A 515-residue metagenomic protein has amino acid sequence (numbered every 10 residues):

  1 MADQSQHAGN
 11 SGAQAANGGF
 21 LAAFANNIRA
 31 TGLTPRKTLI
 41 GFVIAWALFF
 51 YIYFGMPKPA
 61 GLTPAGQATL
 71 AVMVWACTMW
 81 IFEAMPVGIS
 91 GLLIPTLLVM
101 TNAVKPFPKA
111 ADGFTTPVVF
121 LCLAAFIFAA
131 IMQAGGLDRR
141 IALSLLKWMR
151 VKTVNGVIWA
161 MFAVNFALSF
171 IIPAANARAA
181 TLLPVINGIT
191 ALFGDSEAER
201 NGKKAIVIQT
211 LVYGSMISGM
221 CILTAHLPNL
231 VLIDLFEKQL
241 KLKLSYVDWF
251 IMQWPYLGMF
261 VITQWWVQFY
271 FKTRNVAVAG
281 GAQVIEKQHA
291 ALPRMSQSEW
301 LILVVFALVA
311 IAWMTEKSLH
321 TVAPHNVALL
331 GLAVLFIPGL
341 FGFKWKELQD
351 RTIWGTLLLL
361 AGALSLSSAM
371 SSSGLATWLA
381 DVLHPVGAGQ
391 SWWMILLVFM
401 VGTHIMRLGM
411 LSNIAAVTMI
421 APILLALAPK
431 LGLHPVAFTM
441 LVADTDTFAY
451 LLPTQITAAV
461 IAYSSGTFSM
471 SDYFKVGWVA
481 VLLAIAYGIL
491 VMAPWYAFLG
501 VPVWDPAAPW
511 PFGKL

Functional and structural regions predicted by a protein language model:
A2-M56, A134-L137, A175-R178, D195-R294 (+4 more regions): Juxtamembrane and boundary regions of transmembrane helices in multi-pass small-molecule transporters and channels
L33-A45, P64-L70, F82-G91, A110-F126 (+7 more regions): Helical membrane-embedded segments and adjacent short helical loop/helix-boundary regions of multi-pass membrane
I40-L48, A71-T78, L93, L97 (+12 more regions): Lipid-exposed faces of alpha-helical membrane segments in multi-pass integral membrane proteins
Y51-G61, N102-P108, I311-L319, G339-K344 (+3 more regions): Transmembrane helix-loop junctions in multi-pass membrane proteins
P57-K58, W75, G88-S196, W354-T356 (+1 more regions): Membrane-embedded alpha-helical segments and adjacent helix-loop junctions characteristic of multi-pass solute
P59-P64, V74-L92, W265-F269, M295-W300 (+1 more regions): Flexible hinge motifs at transmembrane-helix junctions and intramembrane kinks/re-entrant loops in multi-pass membrane
A60-A71, T115-I127, R178, V322-L332 (+2 more regions): Structural signature of hydrophobic alpha-helical transmembrane segments
T78-P86, V164-A174, Y213-L223, A312-E316 (+2 more regions): Transmembrane alpha-helix interface/packing and boundary motifs in multi-pass membrane proteins, characterized by
